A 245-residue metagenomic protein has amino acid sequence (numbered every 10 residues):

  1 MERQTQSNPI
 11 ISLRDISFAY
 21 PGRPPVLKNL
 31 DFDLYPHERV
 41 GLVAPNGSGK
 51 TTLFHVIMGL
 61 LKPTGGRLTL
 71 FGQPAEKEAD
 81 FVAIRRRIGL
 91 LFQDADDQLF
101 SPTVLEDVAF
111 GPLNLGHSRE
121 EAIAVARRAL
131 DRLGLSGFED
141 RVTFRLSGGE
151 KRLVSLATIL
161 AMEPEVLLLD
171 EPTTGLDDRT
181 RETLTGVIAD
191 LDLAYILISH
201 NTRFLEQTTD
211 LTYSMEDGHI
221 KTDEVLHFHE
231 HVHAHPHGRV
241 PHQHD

Functional and structural regions predicted by a protein language model:
V43-P45: The feature captures the beta-strand-to-loop junction immediately N-terminal to the Walker
M58: Helix-to-loop junction immediately C-terminal to a conserved catalytic motif
G66-E76, I84: Conserved ABC transporter NBD signature motif
E120-F138: Conserved ABC ATPase "signature" region
V142-L146, E150: Conserved ABC ATPase signature
L167-D170: Catalytic Walker B motif of ABC-type/P-loop ATPase nucleotide-binding domains
S199-H200: H-loop/switch region of ABC-family ATPase nucleotide-binding domains
